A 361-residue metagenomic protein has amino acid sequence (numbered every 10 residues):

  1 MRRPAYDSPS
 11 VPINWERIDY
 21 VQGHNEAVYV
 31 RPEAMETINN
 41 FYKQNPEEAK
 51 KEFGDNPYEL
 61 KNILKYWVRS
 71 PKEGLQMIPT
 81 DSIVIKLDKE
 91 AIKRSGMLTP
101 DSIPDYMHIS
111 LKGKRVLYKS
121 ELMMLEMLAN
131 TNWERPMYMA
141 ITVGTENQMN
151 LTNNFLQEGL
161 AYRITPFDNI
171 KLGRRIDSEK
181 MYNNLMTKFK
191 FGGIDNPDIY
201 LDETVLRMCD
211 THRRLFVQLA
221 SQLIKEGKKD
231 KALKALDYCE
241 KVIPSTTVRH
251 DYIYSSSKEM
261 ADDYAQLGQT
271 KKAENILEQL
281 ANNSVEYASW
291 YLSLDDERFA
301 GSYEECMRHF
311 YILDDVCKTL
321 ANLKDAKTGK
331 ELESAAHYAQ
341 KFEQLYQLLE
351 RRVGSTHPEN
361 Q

Functional and structural regions predicted by a protein language model:
M1-Q361: ER/secretory pathway lumenal C-terminal domains and tails of membrane proteins involved in glycoprotein biogenesis
